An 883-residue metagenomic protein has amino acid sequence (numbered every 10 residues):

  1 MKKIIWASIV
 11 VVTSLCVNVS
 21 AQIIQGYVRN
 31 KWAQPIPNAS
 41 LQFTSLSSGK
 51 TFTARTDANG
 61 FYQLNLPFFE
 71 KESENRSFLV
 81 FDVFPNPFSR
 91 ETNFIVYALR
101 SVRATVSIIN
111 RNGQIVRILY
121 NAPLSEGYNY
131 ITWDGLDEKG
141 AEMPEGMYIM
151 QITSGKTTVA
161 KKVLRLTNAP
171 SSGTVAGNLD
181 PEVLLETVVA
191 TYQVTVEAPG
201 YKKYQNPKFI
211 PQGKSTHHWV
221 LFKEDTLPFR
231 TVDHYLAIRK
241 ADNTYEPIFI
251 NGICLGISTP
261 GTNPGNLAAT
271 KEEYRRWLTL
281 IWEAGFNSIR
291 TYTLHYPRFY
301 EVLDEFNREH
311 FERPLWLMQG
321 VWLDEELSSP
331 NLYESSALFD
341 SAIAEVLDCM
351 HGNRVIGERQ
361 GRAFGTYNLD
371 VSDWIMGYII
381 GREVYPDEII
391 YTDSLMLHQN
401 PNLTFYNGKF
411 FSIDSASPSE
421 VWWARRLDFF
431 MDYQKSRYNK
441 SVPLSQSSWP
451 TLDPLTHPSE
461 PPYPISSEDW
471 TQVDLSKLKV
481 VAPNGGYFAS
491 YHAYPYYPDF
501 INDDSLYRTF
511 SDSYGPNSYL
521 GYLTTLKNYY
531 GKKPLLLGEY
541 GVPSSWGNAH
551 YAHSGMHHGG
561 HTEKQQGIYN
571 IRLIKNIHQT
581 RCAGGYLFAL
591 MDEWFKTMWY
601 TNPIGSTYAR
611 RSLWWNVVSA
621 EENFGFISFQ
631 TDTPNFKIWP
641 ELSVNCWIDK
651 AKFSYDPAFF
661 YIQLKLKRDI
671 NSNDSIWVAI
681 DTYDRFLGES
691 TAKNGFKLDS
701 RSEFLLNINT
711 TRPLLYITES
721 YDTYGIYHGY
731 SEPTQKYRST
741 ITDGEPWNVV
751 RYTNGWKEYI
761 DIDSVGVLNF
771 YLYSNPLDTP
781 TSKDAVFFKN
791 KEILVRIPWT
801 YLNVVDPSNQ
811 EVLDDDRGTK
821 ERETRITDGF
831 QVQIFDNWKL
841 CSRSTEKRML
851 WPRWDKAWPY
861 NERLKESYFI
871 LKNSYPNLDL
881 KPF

Functional and structural regions predicted by a protein language model:
S47-P67, S172-L179: Short, acidic Ser/Thr/Gly-rich low-complexity loop/linker segments typical of extracellular and cell-surface proteins
F68-F84, F88-N110, Y130: Glycine-centered coil/turn sites that cap beta-strands in beta-rich domains
N121-K156, P170-G173: Short, surface-exposed loop/turn motifs with a glycine/proline- and acidic-biased composition
F222-L280: N-terminal carbohydrate-binding accessory modules
S466-H553: Glycoside hydrolase catalytic-domain groove-lining segments
A552-G555, N576-K652, L864, Y868-S874: Aromatic-rich peripheral "rim/lid" segments of glycoside hydrolase catalytic domains that contact and position glycan
V644-T753, L813-K839: Surface-exposed, glycine/proline- and aromatic-rich loop segments on solvent-exposed faces across compartments
D681-E703, N790, N803-F883: Acidic/polar low-complexity flexible segments
